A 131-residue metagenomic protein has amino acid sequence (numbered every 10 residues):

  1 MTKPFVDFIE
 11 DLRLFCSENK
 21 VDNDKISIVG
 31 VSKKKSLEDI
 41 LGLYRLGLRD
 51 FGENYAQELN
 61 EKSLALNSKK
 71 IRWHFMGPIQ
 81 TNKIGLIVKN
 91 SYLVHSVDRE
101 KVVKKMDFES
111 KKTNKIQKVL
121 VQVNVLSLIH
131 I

Functional and structural regions predicted by a protein language model:
M1-S27: N-terminal amphipathic alpha-helix/helix-capping segment at the start of soluble metabolic enzymes
K25-S91, E100-V102: N-terminal active-site wall of soluble small-molecule enzyme domains
A65-S68, D107-N114: Acidic (Asp/Glu)-rich catalytic clusters
V94-H95: An anion-binding catalytic pocket shared by soluble metabolic enzymes
D98-K104, L126: Terminal-region recognition feature
I129-I131: Conserved small/polar residues in nucleotide/adenosyl-binding loops
